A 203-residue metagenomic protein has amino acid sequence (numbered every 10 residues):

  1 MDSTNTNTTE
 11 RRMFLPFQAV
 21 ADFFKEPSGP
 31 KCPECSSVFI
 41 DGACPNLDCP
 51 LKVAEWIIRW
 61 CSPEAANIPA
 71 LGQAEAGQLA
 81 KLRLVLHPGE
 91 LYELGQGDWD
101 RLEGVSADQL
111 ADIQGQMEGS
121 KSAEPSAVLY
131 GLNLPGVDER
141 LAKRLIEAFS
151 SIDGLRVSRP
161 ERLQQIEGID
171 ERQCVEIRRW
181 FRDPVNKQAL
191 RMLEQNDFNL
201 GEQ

Functional and structural regions predicted by a protein language model:
M1-F23: A broadly conserved sequence feature marking short terminus-proximal activation segments in nucleic acid-centric
L15-Q203: Accessory alpha-helical DNA-binding modules that contact the DNA backbone or grooves
